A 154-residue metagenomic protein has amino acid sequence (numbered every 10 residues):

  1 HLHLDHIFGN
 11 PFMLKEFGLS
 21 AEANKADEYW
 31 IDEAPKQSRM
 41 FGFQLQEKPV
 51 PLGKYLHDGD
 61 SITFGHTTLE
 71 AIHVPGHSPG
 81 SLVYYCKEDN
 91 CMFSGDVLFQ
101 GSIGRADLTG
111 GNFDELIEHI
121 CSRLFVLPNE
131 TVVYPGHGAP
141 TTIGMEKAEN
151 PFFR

Functional and structural regions predicted by a protein language model:
H1, A21-N24, H73-G76, F93-G95 (+1 more regions): Active-site neighborhood of phospho(di)ester-bond hydrolases with catalytic His/Asp-centered motifs
L2-I62, F152: Active-site HxH/HxHxD metal-binding segment of metal-dependent hydrolases
F8, F12-K15, K48-V126, T142 (+1 more regions): Catalytic core of the metallo-beta-lactamase
E33, E118, M145: Phosphate-coordinating loops and pocket residues in cytosolic domains that bind phosphorylated ligands
K36, I143-R154: Conserved N-terminal glycine/acidic-rich loop preference
F125, E130-V133: Catalytic cores of DNA base-excision repair glycosylases
G136-G144: A short, charged, Gly/Pro-tolerant segment at domain boundaries
